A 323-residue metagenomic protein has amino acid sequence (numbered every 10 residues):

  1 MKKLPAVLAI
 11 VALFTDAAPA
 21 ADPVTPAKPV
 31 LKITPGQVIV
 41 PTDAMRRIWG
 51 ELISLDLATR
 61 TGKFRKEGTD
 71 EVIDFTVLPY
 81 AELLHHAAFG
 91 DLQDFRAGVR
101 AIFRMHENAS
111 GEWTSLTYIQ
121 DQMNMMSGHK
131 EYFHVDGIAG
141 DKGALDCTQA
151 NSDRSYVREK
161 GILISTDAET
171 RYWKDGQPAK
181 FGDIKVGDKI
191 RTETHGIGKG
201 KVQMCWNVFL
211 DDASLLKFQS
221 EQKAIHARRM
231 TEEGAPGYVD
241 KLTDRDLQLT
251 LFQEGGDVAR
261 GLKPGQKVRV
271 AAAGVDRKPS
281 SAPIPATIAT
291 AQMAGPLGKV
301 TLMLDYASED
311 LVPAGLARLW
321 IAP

Functional and structural regions predicted by a protein language model:
L4-L13: Sec-dependent N-terminal signal peptides
A18-Y80, H85-D167, W173-P323: Short, flexible, surface-exposed loop segments at domain boundaries
